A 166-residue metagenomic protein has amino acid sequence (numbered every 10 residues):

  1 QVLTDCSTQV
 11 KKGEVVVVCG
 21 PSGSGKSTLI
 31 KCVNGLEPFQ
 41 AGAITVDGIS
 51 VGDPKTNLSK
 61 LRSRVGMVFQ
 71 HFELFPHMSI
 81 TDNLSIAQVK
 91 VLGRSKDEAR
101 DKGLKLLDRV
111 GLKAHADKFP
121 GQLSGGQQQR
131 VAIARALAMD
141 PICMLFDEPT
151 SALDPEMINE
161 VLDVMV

Functional and structural regions predicted by a protein language model:
Q1-V166: ABC family nucleotide-binding domain
